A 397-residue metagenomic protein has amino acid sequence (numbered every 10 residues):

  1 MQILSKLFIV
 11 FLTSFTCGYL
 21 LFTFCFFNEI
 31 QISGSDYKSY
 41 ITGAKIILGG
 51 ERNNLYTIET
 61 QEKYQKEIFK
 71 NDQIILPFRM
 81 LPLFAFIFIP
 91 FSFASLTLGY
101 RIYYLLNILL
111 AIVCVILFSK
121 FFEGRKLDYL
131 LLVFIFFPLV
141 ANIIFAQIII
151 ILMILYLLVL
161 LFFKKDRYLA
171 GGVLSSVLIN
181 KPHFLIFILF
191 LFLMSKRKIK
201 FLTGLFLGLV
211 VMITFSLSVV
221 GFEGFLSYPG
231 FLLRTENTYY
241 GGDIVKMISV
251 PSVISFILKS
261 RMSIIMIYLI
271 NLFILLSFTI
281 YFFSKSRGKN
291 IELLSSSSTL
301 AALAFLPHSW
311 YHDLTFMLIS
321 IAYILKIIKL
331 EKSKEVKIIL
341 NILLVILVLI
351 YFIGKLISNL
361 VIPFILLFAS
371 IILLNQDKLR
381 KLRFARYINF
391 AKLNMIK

Functional and structural regions predicted by a protein language model:
M1-A170, L193-L318, L382, I388-F390: Primarily membrane-embedded glycan-assembly and transfer machineries that use lipid-linked glycans
G50-E51, I179, F278, I327 (+2 more regions): Hydrophobic alpha-helical elements and their junctions with loops/disorder across both membrane and soluble proteins
S95, L178-P182, S320: Hydrophobic transmembrane alpha-helices
L174-L191, P307-D313: Transmembrane helices and adjacent periplasmic/lumenal helix-loop junctions of polyprenol-phosphate-dependent
Y311-K326, I365-L366: Hydrophobic/aromatic-rich transmembrane helices and adjacent perimembrane loops
L325-K397: Aromatic-enriched
